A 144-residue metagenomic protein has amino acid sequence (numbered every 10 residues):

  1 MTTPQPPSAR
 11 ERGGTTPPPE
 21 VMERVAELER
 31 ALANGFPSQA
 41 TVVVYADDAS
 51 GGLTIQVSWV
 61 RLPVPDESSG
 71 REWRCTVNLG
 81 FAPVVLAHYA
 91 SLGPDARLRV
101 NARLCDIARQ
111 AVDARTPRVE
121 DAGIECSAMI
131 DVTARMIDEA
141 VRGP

Functional and structural regions predicted by a protein language model:
T2-D48: Negatively charged, low-complexity tracts enriched in Asp/Glu with abundant Ser/Thr
Q5-S8, P18-P19, S38, V64-D66 (+3 more regions): Generic low-complexity segments that are intrinsically disordered, proline-rich and/or Lys/Arg-biased
E11-R12, A33, A49-S50, S68 (+2 more regions): Intrinsically disordered, low-complexity segments enriched in small/polar residues
L28-L32, F36-A40, A49, T54 (+1 more regions): Long, compositionally biased stretches
F36, V44-D48, V57-R61, V77-P83 (+2 more regions): Surface-exposed beta-strand edges and flanking loops
T54-A102: Intrinsically disordered, low-complexity regulatory segments enriched in Ser/Thr/Pro and charged residues
A87-P144: Mixed-charge, Lys/Arg-enriched low-complexity segments
